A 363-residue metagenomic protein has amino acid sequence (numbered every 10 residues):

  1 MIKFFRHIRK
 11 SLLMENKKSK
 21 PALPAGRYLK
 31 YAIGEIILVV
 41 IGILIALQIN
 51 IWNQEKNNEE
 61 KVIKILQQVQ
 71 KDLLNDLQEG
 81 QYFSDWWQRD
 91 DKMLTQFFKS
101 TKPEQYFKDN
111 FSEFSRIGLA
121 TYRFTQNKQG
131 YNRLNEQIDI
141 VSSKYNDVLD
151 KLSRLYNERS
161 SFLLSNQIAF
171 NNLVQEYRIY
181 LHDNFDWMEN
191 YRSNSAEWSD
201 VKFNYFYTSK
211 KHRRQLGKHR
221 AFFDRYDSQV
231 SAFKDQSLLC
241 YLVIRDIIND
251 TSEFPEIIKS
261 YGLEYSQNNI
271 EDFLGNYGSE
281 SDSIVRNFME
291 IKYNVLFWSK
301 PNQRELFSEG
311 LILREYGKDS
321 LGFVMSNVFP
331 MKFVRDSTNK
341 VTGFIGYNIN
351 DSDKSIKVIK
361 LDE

Functional and structural regions predicted by a protein language model:
M1-K30, L44, I51-N268: Long, hydrophobic alpha-helical segments that serve as membrane-spanning/inserting helices
I33-Q48: Hydrophobic membrane-insertion alpha-helices, especially the h-region of bacterial N-terminal signal peptides
F254-E363: Peripheral terminal and inter-domain segments
